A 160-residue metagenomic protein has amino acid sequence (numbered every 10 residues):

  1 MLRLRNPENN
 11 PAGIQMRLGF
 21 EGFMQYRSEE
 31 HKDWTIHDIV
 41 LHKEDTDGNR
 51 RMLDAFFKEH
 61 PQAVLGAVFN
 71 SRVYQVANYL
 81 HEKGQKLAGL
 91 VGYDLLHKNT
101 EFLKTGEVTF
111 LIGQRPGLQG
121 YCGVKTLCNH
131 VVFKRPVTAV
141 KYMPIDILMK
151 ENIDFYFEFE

Functional and structural regions predicted by a protein language model:
L2-M24, S28-R51, V68-R72, D94-L96 (+1 more regions): Hinge/beta->alpha junction and helix N-cap segments in small-molecule ligand-binding domains
L2-R3, F23, L103, L127 (+1 more regions): Hydrophobic structural packing positions in well-ordered secondary structure
F20-Q25, Q75-L80, C128: Short, well-ordered amphipathic alpha-helices
H31-D33, Q85, T105-G106: Short, well-ordered coil/turn elements that cap or connect secondary structure elements
L41-N99: Hydrophobic alpha-helical
A88-G89, F110-P116: Short, glycine/charged-rich beta-strand-loop motifs at protein surfaces that mediate ligand recognition and catalysis
H97-V108: Glycine-rich, charge-decorated loop segments at or immediately adjacent to ligand/cofactor-binding or catalytic sites
R115-E160: Hinge/cleft segment of the Venus flytrap/periplasmic-binding protein
